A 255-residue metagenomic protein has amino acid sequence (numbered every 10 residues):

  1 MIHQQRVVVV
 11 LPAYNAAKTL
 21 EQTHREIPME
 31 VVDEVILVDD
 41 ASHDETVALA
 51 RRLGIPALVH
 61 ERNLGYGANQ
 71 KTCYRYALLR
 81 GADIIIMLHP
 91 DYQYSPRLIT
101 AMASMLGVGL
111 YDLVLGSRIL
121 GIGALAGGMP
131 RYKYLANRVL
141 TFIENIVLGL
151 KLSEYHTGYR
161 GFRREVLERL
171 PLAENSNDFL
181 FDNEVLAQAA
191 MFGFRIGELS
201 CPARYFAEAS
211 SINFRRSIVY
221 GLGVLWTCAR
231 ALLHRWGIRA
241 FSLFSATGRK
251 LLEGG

Functional and structural regions predicted by a protein language model:
M1-E26: N-proximal low-complexity "stem/linker" segments adjacent to membrane-targeting elements
M1-H3, G149, A173-G255: Hydrophobic helical membrane-anchoring modules
K18-Q22, D44-L53: Acidic helix N-cap motif at the loop->helix transition within catalytic regions of sugar-transfer enzymes
H24, P28, V32-A41: Short beta-strand/loop segment that forms part of the nucleotide-sugar
D33-I36, V47-R80: Conserved donor nucleotide-binding strand/loop of the catalytic core
A41, G65, Q93: A short, conserved beta-strand element in the Rossmann-like catalytic core that flanks the donor/metal-binding loop
R62-L79, P96-F179, F206-L225: Acceptor/aglycone-binding surface of glycosyltransferases and processive sugar-polymer synthases
A82-Q93: Short beta-strand-to-loop acidic/aromatic patch adjacent to the donor-nucleotide binding site
